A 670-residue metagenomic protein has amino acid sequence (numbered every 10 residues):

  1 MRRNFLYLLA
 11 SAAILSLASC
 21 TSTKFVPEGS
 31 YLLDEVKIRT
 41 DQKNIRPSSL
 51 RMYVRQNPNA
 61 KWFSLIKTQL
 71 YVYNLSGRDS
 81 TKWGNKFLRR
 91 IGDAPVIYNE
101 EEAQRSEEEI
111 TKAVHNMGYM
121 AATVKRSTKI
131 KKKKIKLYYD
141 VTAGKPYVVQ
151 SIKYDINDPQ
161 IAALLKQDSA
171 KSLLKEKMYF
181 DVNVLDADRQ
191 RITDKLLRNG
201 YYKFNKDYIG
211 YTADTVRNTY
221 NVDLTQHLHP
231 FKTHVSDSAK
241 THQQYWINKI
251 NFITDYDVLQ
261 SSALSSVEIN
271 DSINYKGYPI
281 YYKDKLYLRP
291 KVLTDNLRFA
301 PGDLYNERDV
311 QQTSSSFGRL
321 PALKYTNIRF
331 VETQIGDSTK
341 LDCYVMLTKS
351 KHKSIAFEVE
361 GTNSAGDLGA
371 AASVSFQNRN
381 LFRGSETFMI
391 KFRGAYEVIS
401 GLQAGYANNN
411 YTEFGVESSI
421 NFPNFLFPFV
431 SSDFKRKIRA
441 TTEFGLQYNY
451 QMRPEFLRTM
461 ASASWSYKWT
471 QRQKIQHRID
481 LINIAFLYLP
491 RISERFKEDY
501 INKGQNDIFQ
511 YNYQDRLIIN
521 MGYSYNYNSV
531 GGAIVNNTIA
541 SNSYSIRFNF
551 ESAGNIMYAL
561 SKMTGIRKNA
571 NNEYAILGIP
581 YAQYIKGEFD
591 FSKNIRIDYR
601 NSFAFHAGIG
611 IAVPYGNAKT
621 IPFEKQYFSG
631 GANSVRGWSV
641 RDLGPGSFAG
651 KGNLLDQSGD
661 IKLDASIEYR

Functional and structural regions predicted by a protein language model:
M1-L8: Bacterial N-terminal signal peptides that target proteins for export
R2, T21-R319, K340, F434: Interaction-mediating elements
S16-S19: C-terminal motif of bacterial Sec signal peptides marking the signal peptidase cleavage site
T40-Q42, V141-K145, I156-D158, Q226-P230 (+10 more regions): Flexible glycine-/small-residue-rich
Y119-T123, Y202-D207, L368-A372, V416 (+2 more regions): Amphipathic hydrophobic-ligand
L164, L286-Y287, N306-R547, R636-G650 (+1 more regions): Gram-negative/organellar outer-membrane beta-barrel architecture
A213, T326-N327, E668-R670: Extended serine/threonine-enriched, polar tracts that run as long, contiguous segments within proteins
S265-E268, T362-A365, R478-R670: C-terminal outer-membrane beta-barrel translocator/porin domains of Gram-negative envelope proteins and their
